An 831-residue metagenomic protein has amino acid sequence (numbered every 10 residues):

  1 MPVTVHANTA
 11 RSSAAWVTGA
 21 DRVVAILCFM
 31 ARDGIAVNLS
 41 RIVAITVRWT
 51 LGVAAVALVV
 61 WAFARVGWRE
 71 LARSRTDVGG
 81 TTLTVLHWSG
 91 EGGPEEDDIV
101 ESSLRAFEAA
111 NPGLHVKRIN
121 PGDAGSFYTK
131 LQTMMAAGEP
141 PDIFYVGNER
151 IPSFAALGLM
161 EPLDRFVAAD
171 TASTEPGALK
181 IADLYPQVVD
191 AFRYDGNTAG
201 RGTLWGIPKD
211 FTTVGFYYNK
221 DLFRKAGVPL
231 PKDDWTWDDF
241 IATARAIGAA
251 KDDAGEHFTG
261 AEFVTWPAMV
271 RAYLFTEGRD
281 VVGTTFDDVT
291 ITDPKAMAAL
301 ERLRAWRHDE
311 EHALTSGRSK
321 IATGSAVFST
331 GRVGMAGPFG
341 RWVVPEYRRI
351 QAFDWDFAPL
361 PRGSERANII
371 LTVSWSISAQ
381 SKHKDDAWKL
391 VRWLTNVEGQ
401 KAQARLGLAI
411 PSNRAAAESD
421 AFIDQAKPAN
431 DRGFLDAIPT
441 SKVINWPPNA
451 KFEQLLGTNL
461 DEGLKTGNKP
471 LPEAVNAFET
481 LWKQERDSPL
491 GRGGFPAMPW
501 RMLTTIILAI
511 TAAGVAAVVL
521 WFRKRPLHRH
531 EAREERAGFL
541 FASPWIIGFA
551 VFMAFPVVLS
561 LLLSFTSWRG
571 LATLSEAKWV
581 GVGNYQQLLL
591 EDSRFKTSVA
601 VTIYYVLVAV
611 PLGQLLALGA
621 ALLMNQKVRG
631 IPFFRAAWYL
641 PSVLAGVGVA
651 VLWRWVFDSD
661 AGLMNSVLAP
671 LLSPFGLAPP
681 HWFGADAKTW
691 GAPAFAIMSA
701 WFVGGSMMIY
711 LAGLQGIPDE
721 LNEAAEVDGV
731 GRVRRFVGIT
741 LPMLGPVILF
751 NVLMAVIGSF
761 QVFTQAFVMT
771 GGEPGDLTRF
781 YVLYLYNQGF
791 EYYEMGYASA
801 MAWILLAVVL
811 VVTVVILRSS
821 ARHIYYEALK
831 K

Functional and structural regions predicted by a protein language model:
A31-L159, D170-A182, L230, E365 (+4 more regions): Conserved N-terminal structural module of periplasmic/extracytoplasmic solute-binding proteins
E149-T213, D356-A358: Hinge/lid segment of periplasmic solute-binding proteins
D164-L184, D233, K251-D252, T259 (+3 more regions): Short, solvent-exposed loop/beta-turn-alpha elements that line the ligand-binding surface or hinge of extracytoplasmic
Y194-K209, V214, R224, D239-V289 (+1 more regions): Extracytoplasmic/periplasmic solute-binding protein
T198, A305-A313, Y347-I410, E462 (+2 more regions): Extracytoplasmic/periplasmic substrate-recognition and gating elements
T243-R245, T285-R318, L360: Glycine-centered hinge/linker elements that transmit conformational signals in sensory and ligand-binding systems
W355, R405-T458, E462: Long, aromatic- and glycine/proline-rich binding clefts that accommodate carbohydrate-like moieties
A537-K831: A structural signal for multi-pass alpha-helical bundles of membrane permease subunits that mediate small-molecule
